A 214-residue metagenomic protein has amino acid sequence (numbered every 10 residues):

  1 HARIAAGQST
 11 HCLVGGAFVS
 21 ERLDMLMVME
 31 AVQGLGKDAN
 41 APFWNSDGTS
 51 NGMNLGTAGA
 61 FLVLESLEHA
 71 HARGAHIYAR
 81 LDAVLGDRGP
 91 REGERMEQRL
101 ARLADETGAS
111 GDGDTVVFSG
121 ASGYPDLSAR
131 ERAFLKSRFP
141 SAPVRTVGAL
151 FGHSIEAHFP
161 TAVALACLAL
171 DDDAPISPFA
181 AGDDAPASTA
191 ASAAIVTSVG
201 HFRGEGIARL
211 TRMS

Functional and structural regions predicted by a protein language model:
A2-A6, A17-S214: Conserved "HGTGT" condensation-loop signature of ketosynthase/thiolase-family condensing enzymes that catalyze
Q8-H11: Alpha-to-beta junction loops
